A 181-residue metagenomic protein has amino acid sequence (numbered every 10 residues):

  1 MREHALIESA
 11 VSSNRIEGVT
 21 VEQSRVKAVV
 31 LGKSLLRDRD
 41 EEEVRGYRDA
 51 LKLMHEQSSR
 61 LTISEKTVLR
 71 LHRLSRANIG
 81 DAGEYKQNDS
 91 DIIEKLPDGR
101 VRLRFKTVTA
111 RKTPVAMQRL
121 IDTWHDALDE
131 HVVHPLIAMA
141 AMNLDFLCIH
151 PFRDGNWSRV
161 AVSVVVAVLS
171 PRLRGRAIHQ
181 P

Functional and structural regions predicted by a protein language model:
M1-P181: FIC/Doc superfamily catalytic core
